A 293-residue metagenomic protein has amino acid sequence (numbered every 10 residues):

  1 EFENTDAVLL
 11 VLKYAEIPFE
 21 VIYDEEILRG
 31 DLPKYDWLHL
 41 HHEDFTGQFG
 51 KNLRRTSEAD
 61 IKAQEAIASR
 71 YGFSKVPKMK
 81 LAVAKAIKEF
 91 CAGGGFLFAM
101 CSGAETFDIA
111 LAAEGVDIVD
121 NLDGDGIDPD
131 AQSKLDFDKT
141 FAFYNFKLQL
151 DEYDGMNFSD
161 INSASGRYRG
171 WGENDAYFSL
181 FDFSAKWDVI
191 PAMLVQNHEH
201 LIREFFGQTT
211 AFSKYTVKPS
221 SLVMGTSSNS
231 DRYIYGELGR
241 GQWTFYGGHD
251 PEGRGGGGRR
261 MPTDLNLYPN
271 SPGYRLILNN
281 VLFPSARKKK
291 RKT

Functional and structural regions predicted by a protein language model:
F2-A104, I109-A113: Helical hinge/lid and interdomain linker segments adjacent to catalytic or ligand-binding clefts that mediate domain
I22-E25, L122-G124, K292-T293: Surface-exposed patches in mature extracellular/periplasmic domains of secreted proteins
E25-L28, K85-I87, D123, A211 (+1 more regions): Generic recognition of flexible, low-complexity loop/linker segments
H41-T46, G103, A113, D117 (+5 more regions): Short loop/turn segments at secondary-structure transitions that flank enzyme active sites
L53-K85, F137-S163, R287, R291-K292: Electropositive, surface-exposed helix/loop patches at the edges of structured domains that serve as adaptable
R54-R55, A112-I118, R260-T263: Short secondary-structure boundary/capping segments
M100-S221: An acidic, glycine-rich "communication" segment
Y215-L222, S227-T293: Extracellular ligand-binding/catalytic regions of CAZymes and related secreted enzymes and adhesion modules
